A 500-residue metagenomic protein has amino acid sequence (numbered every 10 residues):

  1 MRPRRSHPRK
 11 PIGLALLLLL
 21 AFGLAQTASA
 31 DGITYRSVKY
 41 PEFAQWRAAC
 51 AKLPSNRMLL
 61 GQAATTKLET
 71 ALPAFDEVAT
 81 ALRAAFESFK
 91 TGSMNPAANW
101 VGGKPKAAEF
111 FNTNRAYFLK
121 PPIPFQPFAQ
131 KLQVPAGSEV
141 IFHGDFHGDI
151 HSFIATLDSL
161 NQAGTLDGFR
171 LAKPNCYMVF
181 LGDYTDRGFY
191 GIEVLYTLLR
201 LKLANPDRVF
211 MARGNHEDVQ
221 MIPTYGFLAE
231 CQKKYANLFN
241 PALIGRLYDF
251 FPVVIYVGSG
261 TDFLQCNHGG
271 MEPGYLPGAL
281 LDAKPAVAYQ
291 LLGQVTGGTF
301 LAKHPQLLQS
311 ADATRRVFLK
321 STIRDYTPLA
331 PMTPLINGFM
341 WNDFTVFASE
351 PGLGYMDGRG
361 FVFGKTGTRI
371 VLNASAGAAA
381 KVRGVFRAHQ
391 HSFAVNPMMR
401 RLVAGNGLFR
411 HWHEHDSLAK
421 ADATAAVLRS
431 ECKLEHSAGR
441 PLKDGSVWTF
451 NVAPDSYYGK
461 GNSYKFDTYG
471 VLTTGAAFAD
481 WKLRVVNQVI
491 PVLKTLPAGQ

Functional and structural regions predicted by a protein language model:
M1-R9: N-terminal secretory signal peptides that target proteins for export/translocation
G13-G23: Bacterial N-terminal signal peptides
L24-S29: Sec/Tat signal peptide C-region and signal peptidase I cleavage site
A30-Q500: Feature recognizes metal-dependent phosphohydrolase scaffolds
